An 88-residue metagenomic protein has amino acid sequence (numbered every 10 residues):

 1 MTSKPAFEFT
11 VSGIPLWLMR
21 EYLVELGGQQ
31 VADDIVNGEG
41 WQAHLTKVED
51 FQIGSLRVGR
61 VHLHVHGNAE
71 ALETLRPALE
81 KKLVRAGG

Functional and structural regions predicted by a protein language model:
M1, Q30-N37, S55-V58: Short, ordered beta-strand-loop transition motifs
M1-Y22: Terminal, regulation- and interaction-focused segments at domain boundaries
P5-F7, E39, G59-V61: A generic structural signal for short beta-strands and their flanking turns/coil linkers
V11-P15, E49, G67-A71: Beta-strand elements of well-folded, non-transmembrane domains
V24-D34, A86: Short secondary-structure junctions
N37-L56: A short, structured beta-strand/loop element
S55-G88: C-terminal basic regulatory modules in eukaryotic proteins
